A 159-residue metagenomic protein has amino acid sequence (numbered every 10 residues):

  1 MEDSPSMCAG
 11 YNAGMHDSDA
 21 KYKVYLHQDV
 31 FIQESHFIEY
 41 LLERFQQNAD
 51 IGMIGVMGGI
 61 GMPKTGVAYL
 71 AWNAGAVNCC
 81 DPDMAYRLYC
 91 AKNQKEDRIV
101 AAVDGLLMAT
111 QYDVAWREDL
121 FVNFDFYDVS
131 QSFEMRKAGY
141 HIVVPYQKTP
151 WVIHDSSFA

Functional and structural regions predicted by a protein language model:
E2-S18: Glycine-rich, basic loop-to-helix element that forms the pyrophosphate-binding segment of sugar-nucleotide handling
K23: Short aromatic/hydrophobic "clamp" motif used to bind/position activated sugar donors
H27-F31: The conserved acidic donor/metal-binding loop of glycosyltransferases
S35-G75: Conserved donor NDP-sugar-binding/catalytic core segment of glycosyltransferases
L41, A101-A115, L120-K148: A short, conserved alpha-helix in the catalytic core of glycosyltransferases
I54-G59, P145-Q147, D155: Short glycine/serine/threonine-enriched helix-capping/active-site loop that flanks the nucleotide-sugar donor pocket
N73, W151-A159: Nucleotide-sugar-dependent glycosyltransferase catalytic core
Y86-T110: A recurrent flexible, glycine/aromatic-enriched loop bordering the glycosyltransferase active site that acts as
